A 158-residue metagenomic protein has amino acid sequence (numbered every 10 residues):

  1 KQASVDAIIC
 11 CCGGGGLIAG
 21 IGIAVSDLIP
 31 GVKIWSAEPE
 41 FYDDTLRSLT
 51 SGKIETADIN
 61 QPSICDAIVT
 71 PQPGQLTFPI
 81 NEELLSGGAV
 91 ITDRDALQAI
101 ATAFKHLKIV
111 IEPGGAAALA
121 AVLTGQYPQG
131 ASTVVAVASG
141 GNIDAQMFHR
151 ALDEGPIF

Functional and structural regions predicted by a protein language model:
K1-F158: PLP-dependent amino-acid enzyme catalytic core
